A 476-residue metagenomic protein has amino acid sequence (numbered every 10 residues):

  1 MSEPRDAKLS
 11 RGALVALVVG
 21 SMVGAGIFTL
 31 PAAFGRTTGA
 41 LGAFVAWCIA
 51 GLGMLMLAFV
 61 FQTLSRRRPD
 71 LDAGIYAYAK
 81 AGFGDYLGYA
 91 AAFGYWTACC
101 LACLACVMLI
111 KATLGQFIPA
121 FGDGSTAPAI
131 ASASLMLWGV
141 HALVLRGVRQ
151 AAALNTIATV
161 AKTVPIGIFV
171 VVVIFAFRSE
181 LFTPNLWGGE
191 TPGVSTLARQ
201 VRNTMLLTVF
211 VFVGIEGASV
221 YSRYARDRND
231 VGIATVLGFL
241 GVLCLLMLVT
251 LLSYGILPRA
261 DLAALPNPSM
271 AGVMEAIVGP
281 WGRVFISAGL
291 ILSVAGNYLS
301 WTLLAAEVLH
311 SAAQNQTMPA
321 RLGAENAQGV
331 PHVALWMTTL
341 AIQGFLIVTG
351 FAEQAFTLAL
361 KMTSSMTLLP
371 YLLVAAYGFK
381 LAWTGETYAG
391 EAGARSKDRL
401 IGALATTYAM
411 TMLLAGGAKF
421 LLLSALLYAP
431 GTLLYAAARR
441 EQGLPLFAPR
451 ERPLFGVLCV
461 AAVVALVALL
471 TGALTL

Functional and structural regions predicted by a protein language model:
M1-A7, F44, F121-P128, V160-S287: Helix-loop-helix junctions that connect adjacent transmembrane segments in multi-pass membrane transporters
M1-T37, L41-F44, M54-Q62, D70-D72 (+3 more regions): Membrane-interface "cap" regions at the ends of multi-pass membrane proteins
D6, S10-R11, I130-S134, R226-R228 (+5 more regions): Loop-to-transmembrane helix boundary motifs in multi-pass membrane proteins
G35-G39, A43, Q116-A129, R149-T159 (+7 more regions): Transmembrane helix-loop boundary segments of multi-pass membrane transporters
V45-A46, L55-L145, Q150, I291-S311 (+2 more regions): Hydrophobic transmembrane alpha-helices that form the core helical bundles of multi-pass secondary transporters
Y76-A79, G84, G115-F121, V236-W301 (+1 more regions): TM-loop-TM module centered on a large, flexible mid-protein loop between adjacent transmembrane helices in multi-pass
P128-L181, T235-F239, S364-L369, S424-P430 (+1 more regions): Membrane-interface loop-to-helix entry segments
K397-L476: A generic transmembrane alpha-helix motif of multi-pass inner-membrane proteins
